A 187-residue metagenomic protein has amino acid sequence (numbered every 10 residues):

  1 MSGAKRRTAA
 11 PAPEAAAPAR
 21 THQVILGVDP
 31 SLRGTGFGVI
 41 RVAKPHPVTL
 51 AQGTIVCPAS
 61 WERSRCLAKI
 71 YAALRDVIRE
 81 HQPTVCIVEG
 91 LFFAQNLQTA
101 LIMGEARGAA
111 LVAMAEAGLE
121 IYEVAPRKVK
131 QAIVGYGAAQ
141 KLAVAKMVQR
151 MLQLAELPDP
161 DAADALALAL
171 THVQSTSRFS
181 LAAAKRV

Functional and structural regions predicted by a protein language model:
M1-V187: Phosphate- and other anionic-substrate recognition elements at nucleic-acid/protein interfaces
